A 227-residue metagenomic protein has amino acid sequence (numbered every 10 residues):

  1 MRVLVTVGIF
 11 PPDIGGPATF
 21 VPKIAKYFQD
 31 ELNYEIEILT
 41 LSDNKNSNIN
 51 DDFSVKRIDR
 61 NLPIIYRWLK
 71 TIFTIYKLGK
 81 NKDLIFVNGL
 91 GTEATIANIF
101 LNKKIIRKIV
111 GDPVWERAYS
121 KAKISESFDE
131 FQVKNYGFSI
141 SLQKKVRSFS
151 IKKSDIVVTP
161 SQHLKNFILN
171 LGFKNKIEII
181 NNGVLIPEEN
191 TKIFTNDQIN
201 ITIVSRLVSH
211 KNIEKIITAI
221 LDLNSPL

Functional and structural regions predicted by a protein language model:
L4-T6, V158, I193-K211, I217-I220: Conserved donor-binding/catalytic core segment of Leloir-type glycosyltransferases
V7-D13, A25-Y66: N-terminal strand-loop element at the rim of the active site of nucleotide-sugar-dependent glycosyltransferases
V7-P22, V87, K211: A short, glycine/small-residue-rich beta-strand->loop->alpha-helix junction that serves as a flexible
V21-I24, F28, I201, I216-A219: A structural motif in glycosyltransferase catalytic domains
I72-K80, D129-V157: Membrane-proximal helix-turn-helix segments that form the acceptor-binding/catalytic region of lipid-linked
V87-E93, I109: Short His-centered aromatic/hydrophobic patch
I106-K145: Acceptor-binding helix/loop patch of EC 2.4 sugar-transfer enzymes, predominantly nucleotide-sugar-dependent
H163, G183: Carbohydrate-associated surface elements
